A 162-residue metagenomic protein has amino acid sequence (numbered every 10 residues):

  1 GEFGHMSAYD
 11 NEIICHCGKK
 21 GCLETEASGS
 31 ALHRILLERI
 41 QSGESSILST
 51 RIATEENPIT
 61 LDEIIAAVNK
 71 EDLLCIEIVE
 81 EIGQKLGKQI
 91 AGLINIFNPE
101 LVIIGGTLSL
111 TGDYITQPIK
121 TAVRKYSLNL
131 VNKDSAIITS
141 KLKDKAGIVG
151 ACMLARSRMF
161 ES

Functional and structural regions predicted by a protein language model:
G1-A8: Short, intrinsically disordered, charge-biased short linear motifs at domain edges
D10-I14, K19-S162: ATP-binding/phosphotransfer module of carbohydrate and carboxylate kinases, centering on a glycine-rich
